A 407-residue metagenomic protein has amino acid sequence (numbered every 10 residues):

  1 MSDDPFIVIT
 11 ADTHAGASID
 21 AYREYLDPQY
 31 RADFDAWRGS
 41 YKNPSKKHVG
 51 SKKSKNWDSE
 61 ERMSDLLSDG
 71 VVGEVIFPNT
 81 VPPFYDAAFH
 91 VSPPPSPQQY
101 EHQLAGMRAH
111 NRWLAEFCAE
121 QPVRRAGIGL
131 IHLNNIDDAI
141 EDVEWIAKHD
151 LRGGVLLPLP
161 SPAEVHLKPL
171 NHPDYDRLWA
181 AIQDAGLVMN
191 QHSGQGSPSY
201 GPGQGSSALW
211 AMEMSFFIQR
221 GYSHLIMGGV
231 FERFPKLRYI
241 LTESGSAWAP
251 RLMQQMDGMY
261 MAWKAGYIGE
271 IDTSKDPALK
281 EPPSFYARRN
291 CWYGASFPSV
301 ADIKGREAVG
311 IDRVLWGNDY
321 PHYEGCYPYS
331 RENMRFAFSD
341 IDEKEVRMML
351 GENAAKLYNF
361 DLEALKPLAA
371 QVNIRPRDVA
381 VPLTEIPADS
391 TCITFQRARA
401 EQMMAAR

Functional and structural regions predicted by a protein language model:
S2-I9, D20-G73, A105, A109-E116 (+8 more regions): Mid-to-C-terminal alpha-helical segments outside catalytic/metal-binding sites
V8, N43-V49, L66-H90, R124-H132 (+1 more regions): Divalent metal-dependent hydrolysis catalytic cores, especially in the metallo-beta-lactamase
I9-G16, M189-G194: Histidine-centered catalytic micro-motifs
H14, E74, H192, E243 (+1 more regions): Histidine-centered active-site/metal-ligand motif
I19-S54, A88-Y100, L104, S197-M214 (+1 more regions): Active-site gating loops and adjacent loop-to-helix segments of metal-dependent hydrolytic enzymes
F77-P82, S193-S197, P321-H322: Short glycine-enriched loops at secondary-structure junctions
V81-R112, E116-C118, I136-K148, V165 (+1 more regions): Active-site loop-helix segments enriched in His/Asp/Glu that coordinate and activate a nucleophilic water at divalent
C118, R124, I131, V143 (+3 more regions): Catalytic pocket-lining loop regions of alpha/beta-barrel enzymes, especially the amidohydrolase/enolase/GH5 lineages
